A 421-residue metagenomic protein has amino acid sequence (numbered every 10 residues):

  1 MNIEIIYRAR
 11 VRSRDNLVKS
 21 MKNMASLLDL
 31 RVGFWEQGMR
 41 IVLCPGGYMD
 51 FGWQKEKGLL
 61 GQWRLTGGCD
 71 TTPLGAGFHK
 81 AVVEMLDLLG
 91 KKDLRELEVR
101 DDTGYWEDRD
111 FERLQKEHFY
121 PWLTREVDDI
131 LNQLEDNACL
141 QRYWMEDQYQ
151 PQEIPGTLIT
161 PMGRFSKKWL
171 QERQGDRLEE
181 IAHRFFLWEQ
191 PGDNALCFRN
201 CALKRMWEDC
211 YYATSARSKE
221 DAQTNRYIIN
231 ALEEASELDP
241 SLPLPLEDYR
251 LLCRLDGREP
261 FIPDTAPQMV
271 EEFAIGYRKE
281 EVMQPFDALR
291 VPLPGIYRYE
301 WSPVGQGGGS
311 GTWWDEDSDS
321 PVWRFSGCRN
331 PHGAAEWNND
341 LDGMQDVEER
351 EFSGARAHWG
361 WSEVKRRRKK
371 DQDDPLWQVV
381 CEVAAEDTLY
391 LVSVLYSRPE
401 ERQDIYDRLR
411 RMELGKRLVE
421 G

Functional and structural regions predicted by a protein language model:
M1-K279, Q306-P321: Acidic (Asp/Glu-rich) sequence patches and key acidic residues that form negatively charged surfaces used
I5-Y7, M21, V291, W323-F325 (+2 more regions): Hydrophobic beta-strand residues in large extracellular and virion-surface proteins
V11-M21, P331-N339, R402-Q403: Short, conserved charged micro-motifs
A25-Q37, G295-V304, D342-A357: Short secondary-structure junctions
I41-V42, R278-F286, G311-W313, R350-S353 (+1 more regions): Short acidic-hydrophobic surface loop/beta-edge motif
P285-D340: Secretory pathway targeting signatures of secreted, lumenal, and periplasmic proteins
L289, G295-W301, T388-G421: Surface-exposed amphipathic alpha-helical segments
N338-Y396, E400, E420-G421: Signature of long, low-cysteine stretches enriched in small and polar/charged residues
